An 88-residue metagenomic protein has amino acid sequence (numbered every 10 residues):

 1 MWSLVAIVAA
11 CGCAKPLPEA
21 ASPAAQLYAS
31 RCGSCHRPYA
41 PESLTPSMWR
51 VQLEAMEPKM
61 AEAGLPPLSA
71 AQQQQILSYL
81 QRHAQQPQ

Functional and structural regions predicted by a protein language model:
M1-K15: Sec-dependent bacterial lipoprotein signal peptides
C11-L27, G64: Electrostatic cytochrome c docking/interface patches
A14-L17, C35-P41: Detector for the c-type heme attachment site
A29-P38, I76: The canonical Cys-X-X-Cys-His
L44-R50: Short cysteine/histidine-rich zinc-coordinating motifs and their immediately flanking basic loops
L53-L65: Short microdomains enriched in Cys/His and/or Lys/Arg
P66-Q88: C-terminal capping alpha-helices of c-type cytochrome domains
